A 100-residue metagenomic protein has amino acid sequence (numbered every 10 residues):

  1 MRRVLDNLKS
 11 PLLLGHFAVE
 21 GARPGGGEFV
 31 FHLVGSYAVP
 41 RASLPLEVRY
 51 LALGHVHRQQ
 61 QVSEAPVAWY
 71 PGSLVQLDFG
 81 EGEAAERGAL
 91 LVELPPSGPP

Functional and structural regions predicted by a protein language model:
M1-P100: Extended recognition/assembly regions associated with phosphoester-bond processing machinery
